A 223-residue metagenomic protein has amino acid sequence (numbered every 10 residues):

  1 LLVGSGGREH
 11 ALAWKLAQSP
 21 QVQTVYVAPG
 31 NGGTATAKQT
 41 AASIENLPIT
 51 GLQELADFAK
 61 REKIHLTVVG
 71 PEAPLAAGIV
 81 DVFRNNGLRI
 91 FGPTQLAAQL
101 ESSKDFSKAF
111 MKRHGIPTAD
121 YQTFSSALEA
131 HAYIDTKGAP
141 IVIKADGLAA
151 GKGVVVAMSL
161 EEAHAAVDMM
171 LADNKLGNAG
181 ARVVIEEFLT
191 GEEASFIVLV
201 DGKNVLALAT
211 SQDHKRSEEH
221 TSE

Functional and structural regions predicted by a protein language model:
L1-Q95: ATP-binding N-terminal substructure of ATP-dependent carboxylate-amine bond-forming enzymes
T36-K38, Q99-D105, E218: Short, charged, surface-exposed secondary-structure boundary motifs
S43-G51, Q122-S126, A157: Short acidic-hydrophobic, aromatic-tinged amphipathic segments that line or gate anion-handling sites
F91-G153: A conserved helix-loop-beta module that forms one wall/lid of the active-site cleft in ATP-utilizing catalytic domains
P117-D120, T136, P140-V142, A157-S195: Conserved ATP-binding module of the ATP-grasp superfamily
F124, V154-S159, V198-D201, L208: Short beta-strand-to-turn element immediately C-terminal to the catalytic PLP-Schiff-base lysine in fold type I
M170-N174, L189-E218, S222: Phosphate-binding core of ATP-grasp and ATP-grasp-like enzymes
